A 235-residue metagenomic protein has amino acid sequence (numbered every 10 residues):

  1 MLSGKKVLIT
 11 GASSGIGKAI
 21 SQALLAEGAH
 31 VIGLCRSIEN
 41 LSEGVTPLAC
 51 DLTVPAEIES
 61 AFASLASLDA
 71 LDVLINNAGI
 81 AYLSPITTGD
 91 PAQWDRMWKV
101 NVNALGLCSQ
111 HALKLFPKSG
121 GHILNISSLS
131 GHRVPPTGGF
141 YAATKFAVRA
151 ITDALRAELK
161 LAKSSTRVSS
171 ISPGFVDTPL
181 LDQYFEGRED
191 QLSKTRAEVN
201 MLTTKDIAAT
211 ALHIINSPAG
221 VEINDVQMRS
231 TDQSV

Functional and structural regions predicted by a protein language model:
S13-S14: Conserved glycine-rich cofactor-binding loop
E27-L41: Conserved glycine-rich Rossmann-like NAD(P)H-binding loop of the short-chain dehydrogenase/reductase
C50-S60, P91: The beta1-alpha1 cofactor-binding region of Rossmann-like NAD(H)/NADP(H)-dependent oxidoreductases
P85-I86, D90-R96: Substrate-binding pocket helix/loop in short-chain dehydrogenase/reductase
S109, T144: Active-site helix of classical SDR
S128: Residue(s) in the substrate-gating loop at a strand-loop-helix junction that position the organic substrate next
T166, S170-I171, D190-V235: C-terminal helical subdomain
